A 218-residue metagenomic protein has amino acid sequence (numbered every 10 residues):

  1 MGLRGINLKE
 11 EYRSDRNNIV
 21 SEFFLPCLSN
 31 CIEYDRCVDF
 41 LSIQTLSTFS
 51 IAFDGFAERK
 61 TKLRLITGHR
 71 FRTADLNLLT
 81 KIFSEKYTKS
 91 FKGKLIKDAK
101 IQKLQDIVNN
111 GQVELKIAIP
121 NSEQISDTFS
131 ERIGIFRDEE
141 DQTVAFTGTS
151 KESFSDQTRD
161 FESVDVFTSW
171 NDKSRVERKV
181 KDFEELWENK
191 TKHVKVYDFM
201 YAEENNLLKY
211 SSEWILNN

Functional and structural regions predicted by a protein language model:
M1-N218: PLD/PLD-like phosphodiesterase catalytic module centered on the HKD motif
